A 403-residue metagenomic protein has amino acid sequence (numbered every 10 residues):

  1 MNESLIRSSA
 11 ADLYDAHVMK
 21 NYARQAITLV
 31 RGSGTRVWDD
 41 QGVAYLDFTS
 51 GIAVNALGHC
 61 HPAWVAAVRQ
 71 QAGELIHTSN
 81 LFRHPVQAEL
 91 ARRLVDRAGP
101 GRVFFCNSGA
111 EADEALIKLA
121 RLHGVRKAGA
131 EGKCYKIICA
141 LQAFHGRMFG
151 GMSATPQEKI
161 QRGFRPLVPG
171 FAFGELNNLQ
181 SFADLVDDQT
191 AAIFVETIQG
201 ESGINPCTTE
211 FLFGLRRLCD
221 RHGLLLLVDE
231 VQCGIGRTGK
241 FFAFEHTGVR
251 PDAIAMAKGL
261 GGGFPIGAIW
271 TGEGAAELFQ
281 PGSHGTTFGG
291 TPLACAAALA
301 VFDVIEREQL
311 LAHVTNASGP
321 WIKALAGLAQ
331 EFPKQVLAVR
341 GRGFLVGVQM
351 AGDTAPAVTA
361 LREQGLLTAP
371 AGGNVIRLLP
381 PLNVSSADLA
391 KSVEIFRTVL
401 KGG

Functional and structural regions predicted by a protein language model:
N2-G403: Conserved N-terminal phosphate-binding loop of PLP-dependent enzymes in the Aspartate aminotransferase
